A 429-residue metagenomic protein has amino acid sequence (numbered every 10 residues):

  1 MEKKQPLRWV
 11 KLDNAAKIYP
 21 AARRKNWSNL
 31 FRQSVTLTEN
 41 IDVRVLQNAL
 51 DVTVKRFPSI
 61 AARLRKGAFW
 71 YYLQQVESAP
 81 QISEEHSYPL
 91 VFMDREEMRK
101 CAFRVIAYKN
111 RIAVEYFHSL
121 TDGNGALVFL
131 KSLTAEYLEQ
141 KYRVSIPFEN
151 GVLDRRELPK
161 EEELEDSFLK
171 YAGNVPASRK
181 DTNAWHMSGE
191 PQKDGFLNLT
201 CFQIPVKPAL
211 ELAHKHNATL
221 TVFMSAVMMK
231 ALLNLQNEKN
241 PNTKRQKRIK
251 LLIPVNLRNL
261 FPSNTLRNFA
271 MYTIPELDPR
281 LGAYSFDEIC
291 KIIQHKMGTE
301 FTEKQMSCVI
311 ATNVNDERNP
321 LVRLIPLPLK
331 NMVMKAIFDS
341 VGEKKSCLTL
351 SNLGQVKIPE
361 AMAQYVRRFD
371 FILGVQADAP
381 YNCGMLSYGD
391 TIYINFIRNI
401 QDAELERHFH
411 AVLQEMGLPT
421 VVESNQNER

Functional and structural regions predicted by a protein language model:
M1-W70, E77-R104, C201, N234-R429: Acyl-thioester-dependent acyl-group transfer interface
E2-A16, R111, L120-V128, S132-E211 (+1 more regions): Non-catalytic, low-complexity flexible loops and terminal extensions
T36, E96-E139, E149, L153-P159 (+1 more regions): Histidine-centered acyl-transfer/condensation active-site motif and its immediate structural neighborhood
D42, D122-A126, L220-T221: Hydrophobic (often cysteine-bearing) scaffold residues that line and stabilize catalytic clefts of nucleotide/cofactor
F117-S119, I204-K207, M229, P254-R258 (+1 more regions): An acidic- and aromatic-residue-enriched active-site/binding cleft used to recognize and process polar
H118, A213-T221: Alpha-helical hinge/cap motifs
T121, T134-L138, H214, M228-N240 (+1 more regions): Hydrophobic/aromatic-lined pockets within catalytic cores
L220-M229: Short amphipathic alpha-helical segments
